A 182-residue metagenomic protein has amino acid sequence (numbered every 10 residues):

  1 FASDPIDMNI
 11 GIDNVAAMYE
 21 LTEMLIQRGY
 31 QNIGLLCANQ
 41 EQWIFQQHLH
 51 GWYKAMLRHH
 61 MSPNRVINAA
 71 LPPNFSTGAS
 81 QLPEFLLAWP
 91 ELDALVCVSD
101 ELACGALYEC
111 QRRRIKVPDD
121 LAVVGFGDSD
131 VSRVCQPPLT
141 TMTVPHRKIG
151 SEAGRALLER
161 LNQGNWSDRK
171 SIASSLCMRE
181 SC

Functional and structural regions predicted by a protein language model:
A2-C182: Bacterial carbohydrate/catabolite-sensing allosteric modules
